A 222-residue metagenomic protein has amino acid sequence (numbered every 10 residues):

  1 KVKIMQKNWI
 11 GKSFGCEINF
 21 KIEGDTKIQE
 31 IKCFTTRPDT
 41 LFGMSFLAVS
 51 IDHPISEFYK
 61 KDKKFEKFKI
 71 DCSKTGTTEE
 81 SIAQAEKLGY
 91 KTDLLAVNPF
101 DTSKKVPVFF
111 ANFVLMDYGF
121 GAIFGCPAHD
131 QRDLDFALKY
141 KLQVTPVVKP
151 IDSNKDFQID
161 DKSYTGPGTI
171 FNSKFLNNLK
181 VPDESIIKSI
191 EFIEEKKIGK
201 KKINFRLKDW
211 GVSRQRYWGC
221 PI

Functional and structural regions predicted by a protein language model:
K1-I31, A122-I222: Residue patterns forming the tRNA-binding/recognition surfaces of aminoacyl-tRNA synthetases and related DALR
K1-V144, K149: NTP-handling and nucleic-acid-processing catalytic cores
